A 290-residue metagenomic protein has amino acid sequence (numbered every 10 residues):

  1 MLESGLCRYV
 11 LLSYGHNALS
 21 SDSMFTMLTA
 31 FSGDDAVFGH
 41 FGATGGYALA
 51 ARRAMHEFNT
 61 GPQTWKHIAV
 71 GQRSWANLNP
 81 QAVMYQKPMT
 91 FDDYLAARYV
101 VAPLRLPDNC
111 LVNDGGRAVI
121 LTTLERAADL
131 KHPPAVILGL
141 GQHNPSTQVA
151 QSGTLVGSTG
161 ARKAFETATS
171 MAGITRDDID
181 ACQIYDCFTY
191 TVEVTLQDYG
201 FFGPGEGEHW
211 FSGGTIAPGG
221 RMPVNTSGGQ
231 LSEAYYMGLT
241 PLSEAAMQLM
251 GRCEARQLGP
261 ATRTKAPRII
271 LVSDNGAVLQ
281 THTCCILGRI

Functional and structural regions predicted by a protein language model:
M1-H16, T44-L78, V119-E125, E233-E254: Active-site-proximal alpha-helical scaffold in enzymes
M1-V37: A generic, well-ordered mixed alpha/beta core segment in the N-terminal half of proteins
Y14-L19, G71-Q72, G141-N144, Y185-T189 (+3 more regions): Acidic, glycine-rich active-site loops and adjacent beta-strand->loop/helix elements that engage anionic groups
M27-D35, G39-P103: Glycine-rich, mobile lid/loop segments that gate access to catalytic sites or pores
D35-H40, A50, A54, A69 (+6 more regions): Cysteine-centered functional microenvironments
A54-N59, A164-D178: Phosphate/pyrophosphate-binding loops at sites that engage ATP/ADP/AMP, CoA/4′-phosphopantetheine, polyphosphate
H56, K66-H67, Y99-K163, T167 (+7 more regions): Condensing-enzyme catalytic core mediating Claisen C-C bond formation in acyl metabolism
V149-G153, D186-E208, G220, V278-I286: Short glycine/threonine-rich loop-to-helix capping motif typified by GTGT followed within a few residues by an Asp-Pro
